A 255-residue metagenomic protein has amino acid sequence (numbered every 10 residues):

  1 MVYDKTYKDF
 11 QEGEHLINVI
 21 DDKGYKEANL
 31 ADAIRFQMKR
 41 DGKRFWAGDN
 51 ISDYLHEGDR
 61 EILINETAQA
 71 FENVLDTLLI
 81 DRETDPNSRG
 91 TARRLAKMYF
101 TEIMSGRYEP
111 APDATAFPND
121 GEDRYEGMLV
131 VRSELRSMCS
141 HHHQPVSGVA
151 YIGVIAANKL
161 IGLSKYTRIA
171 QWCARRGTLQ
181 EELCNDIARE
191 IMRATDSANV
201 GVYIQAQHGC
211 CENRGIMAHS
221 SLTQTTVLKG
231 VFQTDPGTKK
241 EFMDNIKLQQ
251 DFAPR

Functional and structural regions predicted by a protein language model:
V2-R255: A domain-level signal for the structural core that forms small-molecule/cofactor-binding pockets and catalytic centers
